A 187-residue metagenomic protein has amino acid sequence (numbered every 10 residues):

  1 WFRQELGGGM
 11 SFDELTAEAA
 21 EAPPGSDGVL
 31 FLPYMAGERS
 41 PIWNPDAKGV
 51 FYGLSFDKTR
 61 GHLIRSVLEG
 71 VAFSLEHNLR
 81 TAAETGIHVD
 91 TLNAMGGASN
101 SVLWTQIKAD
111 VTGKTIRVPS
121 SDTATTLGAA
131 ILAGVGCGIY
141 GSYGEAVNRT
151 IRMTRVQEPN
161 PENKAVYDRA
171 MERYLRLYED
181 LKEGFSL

Functional and structural regions predicted by a protein language model:
W1-L187: Active-site core segments that coordinate phosphate-bearing ligands/cofactors across diverse enzyme families
